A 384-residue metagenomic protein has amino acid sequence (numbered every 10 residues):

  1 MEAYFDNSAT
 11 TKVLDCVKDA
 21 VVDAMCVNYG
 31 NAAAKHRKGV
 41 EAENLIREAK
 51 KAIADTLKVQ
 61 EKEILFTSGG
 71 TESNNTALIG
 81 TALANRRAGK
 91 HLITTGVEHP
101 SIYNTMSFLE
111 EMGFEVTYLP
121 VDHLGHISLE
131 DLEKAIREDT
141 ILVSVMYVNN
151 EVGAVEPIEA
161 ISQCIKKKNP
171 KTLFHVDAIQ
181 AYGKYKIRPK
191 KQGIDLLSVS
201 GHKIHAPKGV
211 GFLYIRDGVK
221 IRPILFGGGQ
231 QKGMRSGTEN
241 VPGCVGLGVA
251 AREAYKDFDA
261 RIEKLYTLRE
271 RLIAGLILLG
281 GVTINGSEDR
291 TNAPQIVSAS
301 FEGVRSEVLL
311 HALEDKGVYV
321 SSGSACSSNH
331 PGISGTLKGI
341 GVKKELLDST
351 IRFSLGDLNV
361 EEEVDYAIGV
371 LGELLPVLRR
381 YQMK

Functional and structural regions predicted by a protein language model:
M1-K384: Pyridoxal 5′-phosphate
